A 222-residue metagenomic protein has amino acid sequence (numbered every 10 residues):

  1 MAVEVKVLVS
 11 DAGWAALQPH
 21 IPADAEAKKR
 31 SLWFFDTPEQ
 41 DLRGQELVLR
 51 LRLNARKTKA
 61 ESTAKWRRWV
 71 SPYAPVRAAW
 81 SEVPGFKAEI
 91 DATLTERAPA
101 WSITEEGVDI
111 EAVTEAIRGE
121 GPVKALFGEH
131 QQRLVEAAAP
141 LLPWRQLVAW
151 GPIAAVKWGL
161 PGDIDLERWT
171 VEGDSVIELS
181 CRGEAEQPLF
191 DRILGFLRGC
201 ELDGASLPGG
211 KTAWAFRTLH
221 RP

Functional and structural regions predicted by a protein language model:
M1-P222: Phosphate-end processing signature that detects enzymes handling 5′-triphosphorylated RNA and polyphosphate
